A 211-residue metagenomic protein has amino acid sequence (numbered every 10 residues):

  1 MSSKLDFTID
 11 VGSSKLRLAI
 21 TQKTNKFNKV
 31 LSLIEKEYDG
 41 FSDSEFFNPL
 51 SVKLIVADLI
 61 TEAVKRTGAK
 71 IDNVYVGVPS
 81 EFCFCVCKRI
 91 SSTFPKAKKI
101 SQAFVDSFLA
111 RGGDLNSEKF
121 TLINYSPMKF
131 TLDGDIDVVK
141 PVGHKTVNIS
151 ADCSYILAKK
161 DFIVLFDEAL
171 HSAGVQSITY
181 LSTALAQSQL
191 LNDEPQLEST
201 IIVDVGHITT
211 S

Functional and structural regions predicted by a protein language model:
M1-K15, A19-V74, V78-V205: Nucleotide/phosphate-binding catalytic cleft detector across ATP-hydrolyzing and phosphate-transferring enzymes
T210-S211: A structural signal for small-residue-enriched, beta-sheet-centric alpha/beta enzyme cores and oligomeric scaffold folds
